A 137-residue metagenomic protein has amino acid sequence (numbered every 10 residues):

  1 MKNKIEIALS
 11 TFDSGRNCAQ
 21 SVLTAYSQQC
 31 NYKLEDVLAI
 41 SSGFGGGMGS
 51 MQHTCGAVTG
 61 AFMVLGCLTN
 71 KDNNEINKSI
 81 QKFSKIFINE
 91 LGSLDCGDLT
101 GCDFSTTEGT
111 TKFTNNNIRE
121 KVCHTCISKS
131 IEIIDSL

Functional and structural regions predicted by a protein language model:
M1-C30: Active-site-proximal helix-loop elements at catalytic-domain edges
E6-D13, F44-Q52, N115-R119: A short glycine/serine-rich beta->alpha loop
C18, C55, C96: Short cysteine clusters
V22, Y26, I40-G45: Short alpha-helical scaffolding segments that buttress acidic/His motifs in well-ordered protein cores
T24-Q28, M63-N70, E132-S136: Short glycine/serine- and small hydrophobic-enriched flexible loop segments
C30-A39, L65-K82, N89: Phosphate-handling active-site elements
F44-C67: Glycine/serine-rich anion-binding loops at beta->alpha junctions that coordinate negatively charged ligand groups
Q81-L137: C-terminal binding/interaction regions
